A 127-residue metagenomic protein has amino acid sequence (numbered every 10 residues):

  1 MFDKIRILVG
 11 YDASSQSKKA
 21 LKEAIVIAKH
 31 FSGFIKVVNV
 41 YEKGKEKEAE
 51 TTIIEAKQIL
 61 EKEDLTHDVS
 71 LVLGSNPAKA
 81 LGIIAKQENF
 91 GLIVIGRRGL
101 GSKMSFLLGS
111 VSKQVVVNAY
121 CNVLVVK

Functional and structural regions predicted by a protein language model:
M1-F2, V117: Short, flexible hinge/linker loops that cap or flank conserved catalytic cores
F2-T52, I59-H67: Small/aliphatic-rich secondary-structure junction motif
A20, K47-E50, K79-G82, S105-F106: Short, well-ordered secondary-structure micro-motifs
V38, D68-V72, L124: General small-molecule cofactor/ligand-binding pocket signal
K62-I93: Structural beta-alpha unit
K86-K127: Gly/Ser-rich helix-loop-strand patches that form or flank binding pockets for ribonucleotide-derived cofactors
